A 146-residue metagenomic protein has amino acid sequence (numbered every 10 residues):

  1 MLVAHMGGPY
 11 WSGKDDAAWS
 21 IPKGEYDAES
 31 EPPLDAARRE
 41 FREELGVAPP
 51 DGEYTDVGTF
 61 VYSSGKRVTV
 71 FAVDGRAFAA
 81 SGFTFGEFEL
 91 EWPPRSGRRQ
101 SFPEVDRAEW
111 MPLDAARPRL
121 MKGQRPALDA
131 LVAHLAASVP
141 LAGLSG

Functional and structural regions predicted by a protein language model:
M1-P22, P49, F71: N-terminal strand-loop-strand
G7-G8, D74-F78, L113-A115: Short loop segments at secondary-structure junctions
G13, E29, R119: Residues that scaffold the ATP/ADP-binding catalytic core of kinase and kinase-like folds
A17, R67, E104: Residues that flank catalytic or metal-binding motifs in active/ligand-binding sites
I21-V57, P112: The catalytic Nudix box helix
T59-G97, E109, L131: Active-site-adjacent beta-strand/loop module that shapes the phosphate/pyrophosphate-binding cleft
Q100-D106: Non-DNA-binding regulatory cores of transcription-related proteins, predominantly C-terminal effector-binding
E109, L113-G146: Charged phosphate-binding loop/patch that engages nucleotide di/tri-phosphates or the phosphate backbone of nucleic
